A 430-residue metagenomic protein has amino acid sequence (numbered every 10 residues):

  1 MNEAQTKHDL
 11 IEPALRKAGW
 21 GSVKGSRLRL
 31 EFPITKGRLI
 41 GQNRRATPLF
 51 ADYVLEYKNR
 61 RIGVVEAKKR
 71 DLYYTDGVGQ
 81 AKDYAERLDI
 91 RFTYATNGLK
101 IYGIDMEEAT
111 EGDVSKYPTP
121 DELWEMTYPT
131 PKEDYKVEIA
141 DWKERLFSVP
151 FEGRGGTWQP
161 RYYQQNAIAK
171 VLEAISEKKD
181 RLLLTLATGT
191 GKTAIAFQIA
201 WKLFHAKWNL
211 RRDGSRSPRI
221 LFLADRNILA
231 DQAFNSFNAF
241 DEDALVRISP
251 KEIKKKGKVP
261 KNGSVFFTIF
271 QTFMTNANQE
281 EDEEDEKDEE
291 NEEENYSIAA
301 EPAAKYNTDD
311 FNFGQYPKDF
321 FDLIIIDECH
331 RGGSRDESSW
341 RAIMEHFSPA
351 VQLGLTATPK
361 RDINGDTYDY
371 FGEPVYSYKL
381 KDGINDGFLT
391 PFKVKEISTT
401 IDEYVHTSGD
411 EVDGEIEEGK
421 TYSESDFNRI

Functional and structural regions predicted by a protein language model:
N2-G63, K68-R219, A224, I228 (+7 more regions): ATP-dependent helicase/translocase motor core
L229, T272, H330-R331, K360-R361: Residues immediately C-terminal
A233, A277-Q279, C329-W340: Conserved ATPase-coupling elements of RecA-like P-loop NTPase cores
A244-V259: Functional beta-strand-loop-alpha-helix junction segments that form "active/interaction loops" within catalytic
I269, D327-E328: Walker B catalytic acidic pair
F313, G332-V351: Short, conserved "post-DEAD/DEAH" coupling segment immediately C-terminal to helicase motif II within the SF2/RecA-like
G365-I430: Interdomain helical connector at the RecA1-RecA2 junction of SF1/SF2 helicase-like NTPases
